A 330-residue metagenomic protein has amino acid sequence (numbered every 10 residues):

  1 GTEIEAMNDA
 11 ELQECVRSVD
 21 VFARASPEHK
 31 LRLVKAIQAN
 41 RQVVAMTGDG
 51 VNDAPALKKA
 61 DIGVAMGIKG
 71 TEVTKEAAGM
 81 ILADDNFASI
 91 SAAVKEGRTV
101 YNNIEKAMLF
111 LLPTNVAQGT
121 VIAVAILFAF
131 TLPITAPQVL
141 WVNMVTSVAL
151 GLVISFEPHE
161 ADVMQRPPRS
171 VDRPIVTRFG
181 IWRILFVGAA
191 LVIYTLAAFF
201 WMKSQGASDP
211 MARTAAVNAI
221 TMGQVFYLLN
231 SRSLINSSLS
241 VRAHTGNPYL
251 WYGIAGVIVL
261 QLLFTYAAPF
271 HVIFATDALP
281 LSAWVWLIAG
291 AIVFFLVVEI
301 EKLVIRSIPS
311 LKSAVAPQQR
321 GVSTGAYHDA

Functional and structural regions predicted by a protein language model:
G1-M46, A60, A65-N236: Membrane-embedded transport module
L57: Cytosolic ligand/metal-binding cores
V192-A198, G256-V272: Hydrophobic alpha-helical transmembrane segments in multi-pass integral membrane proteins
K203-S208, S237-S240, P269-D277: Membrane-interface helix termini and inter-helical loops of multi-pass transporters
Q224-L228, Q261, F294-L303: Alpha-helical transmembrane segments
S240-P248: Cytoplasmic-side transmembrane-helix entry/capping segments in multi-pass membrane proteins
I300-A314: Membrane-interface capping segments at transmembrane-helix boundaries
